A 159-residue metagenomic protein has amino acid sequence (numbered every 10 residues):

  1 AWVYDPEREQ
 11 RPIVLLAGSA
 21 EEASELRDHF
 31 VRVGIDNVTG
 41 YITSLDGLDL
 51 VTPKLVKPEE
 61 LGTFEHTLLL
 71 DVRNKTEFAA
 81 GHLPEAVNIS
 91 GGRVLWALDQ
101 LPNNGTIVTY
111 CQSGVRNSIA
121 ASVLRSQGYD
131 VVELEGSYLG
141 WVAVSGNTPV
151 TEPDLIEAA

Functional and structural regions predicted by a protein language model:
A1-A159: Rhodanese-like catalytic fold shared by cysteine-dependent sulfurtransferases and DSP/PTP-type phosphatases
